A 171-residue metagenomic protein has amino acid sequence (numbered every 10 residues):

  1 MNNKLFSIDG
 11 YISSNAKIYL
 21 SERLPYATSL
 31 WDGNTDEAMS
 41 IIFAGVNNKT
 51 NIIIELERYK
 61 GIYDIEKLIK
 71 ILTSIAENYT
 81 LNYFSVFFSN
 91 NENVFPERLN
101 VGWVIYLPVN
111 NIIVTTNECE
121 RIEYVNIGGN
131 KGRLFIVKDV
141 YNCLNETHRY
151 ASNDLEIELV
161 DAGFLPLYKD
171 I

Functional and structural regions predicted by a protein language model:
M1, L5, L20, L72-Y79 (+1 more regions): Hydrophobic, Leu/Ile/Phe/Ala-enriched alpha-helical segments that form helix-helix packing faces
M1-A38: N-terminal low-complexity, intrinsically disordered segments
A16-L20, M39-G45, I122-I127: Short, exposed beta-strand/loop patches in secreted or surface proteins that constitute
S21, W31, E57, F87 (+2 more regions): A structural detector for beta-sheet-dominated domains
E22-E37, G61, I105-E120: Generic detector of solvent-exposed, compositionally biased contiguous segments
A38-K60, G132-L134: Glycine-rich, often proline-containing surface loops adjacent to acidic residues and nearby aromatics that form
I53-P108: Short helix-loop boundary/capping segments
N90-I171: C-terminal interaction module
